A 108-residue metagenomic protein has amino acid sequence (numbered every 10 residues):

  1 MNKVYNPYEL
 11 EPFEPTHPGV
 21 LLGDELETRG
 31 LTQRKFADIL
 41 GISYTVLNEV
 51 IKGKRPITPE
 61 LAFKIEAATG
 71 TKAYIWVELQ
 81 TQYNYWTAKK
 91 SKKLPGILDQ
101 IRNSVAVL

Functional and structural regions predicted by a protein language model:
V4, Y44, T69: Ligand-binding pocket scaffold of soluble enzyme catalytic domains
Y5-L31: A short, Lys/Arg-rich alpha-helix, primarily the initiator
E25, I39, E49-G53, L79: Residues in the recognition helix of alpha-helical DNA-binding motifs
L26, A37, E66: The alpha-helix within a helix-turn-helix
L31-E49: Short alpha-helical DNA-recognition segment
K54-A67: Short, basic-rich loop-to-helix N-cap that marks the start of a DNA-contacting helix
V77-L108: Short, charged recognition helix plus adjacent turn of helix-turn-helix-like nucleic-acid-binding domains
